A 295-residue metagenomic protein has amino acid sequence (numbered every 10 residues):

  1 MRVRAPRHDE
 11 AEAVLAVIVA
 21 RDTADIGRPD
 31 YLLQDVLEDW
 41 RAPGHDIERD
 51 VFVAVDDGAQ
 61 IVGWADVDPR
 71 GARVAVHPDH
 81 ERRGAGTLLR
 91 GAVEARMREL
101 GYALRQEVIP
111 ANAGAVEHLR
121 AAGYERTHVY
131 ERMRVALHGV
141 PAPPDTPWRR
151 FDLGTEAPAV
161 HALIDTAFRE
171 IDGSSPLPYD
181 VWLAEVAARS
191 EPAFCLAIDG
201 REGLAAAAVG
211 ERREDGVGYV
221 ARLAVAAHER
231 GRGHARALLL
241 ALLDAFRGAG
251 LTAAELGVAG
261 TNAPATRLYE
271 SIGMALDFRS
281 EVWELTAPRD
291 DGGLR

Functional and structural regions predicted by a protein language model:
M1-D39, A142-S174, L294-R295: Short amphipathic alpha-helix that is part of the acyltransferase structural core
P6, V76, L223-V225, V258: Hydrophobic adenine-recognition pocket in adenosine-nucleotide-binding enzymes
D25-G44, A65-R70, G173-A224: A conserved beta-strand-loop-helix scaffold within acyl/acetyltransferase catalytic domains
V53-D56, I198-D199: Core beta-strand residues in small-molecule sensory/regulatory alpha/beta domains
V62-G63, H128-V129, L204-A206, F278: A structural microfeature
D68-T146, E281-L285: Acyl-donor-binding surface of acyltransferase catalytic domains
R82-A95, V225, G231-G248, T266-S271: Conserved acetyl-CoA-binding loop-helix of GNAT-fold acetyltransferases
A121-P141, L240-D244, G248-R295: Active-site/acyl-donor-binding loops of N-acyltransferases
